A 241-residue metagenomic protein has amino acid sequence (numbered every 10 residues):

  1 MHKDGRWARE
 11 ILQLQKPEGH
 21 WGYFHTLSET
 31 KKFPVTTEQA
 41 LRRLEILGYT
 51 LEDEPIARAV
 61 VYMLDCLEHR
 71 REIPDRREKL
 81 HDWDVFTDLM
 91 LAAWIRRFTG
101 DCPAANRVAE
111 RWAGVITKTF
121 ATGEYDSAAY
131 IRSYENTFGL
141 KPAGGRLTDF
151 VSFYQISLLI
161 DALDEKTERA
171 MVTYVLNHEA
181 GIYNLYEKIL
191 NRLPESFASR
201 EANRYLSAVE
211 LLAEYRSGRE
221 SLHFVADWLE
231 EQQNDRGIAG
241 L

Functional and structural regions predicted by a protein language model:
M1-L241: Preference for long, amphipathic alpha-helical scaffolds in soluble/luminal domains and all-alpha bundles
